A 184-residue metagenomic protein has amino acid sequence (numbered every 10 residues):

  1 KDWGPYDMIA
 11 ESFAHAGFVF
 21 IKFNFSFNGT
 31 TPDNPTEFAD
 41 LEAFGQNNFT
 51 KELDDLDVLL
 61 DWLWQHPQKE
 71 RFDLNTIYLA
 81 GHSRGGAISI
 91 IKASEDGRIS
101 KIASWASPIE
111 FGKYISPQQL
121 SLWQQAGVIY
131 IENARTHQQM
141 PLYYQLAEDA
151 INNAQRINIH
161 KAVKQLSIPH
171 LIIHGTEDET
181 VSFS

Functional and structural regions predicted by a protein language model:
K1-G29: Short, surface-exposed "cap/lid" segments of acyl-processing enzymes
S26-N47: Cap/lid segment of the alpha/beta-hydrolase catalytic domain
E42-K69: Alpha/beta-hydrolase active-site loop
L59-W123: Primarily recognizes the serine-hydrolase "nucleophile elbow" in alpha/beta-hydrolase and SGNH/GDSL folds
K113-E148: Accessory cap/linker subdomain of secreted extracellular hydrolases
Y143-A162: Active-site nucleophile elbow and catalytic-triad environment of alpha/beta-hydrolase enzymes
Q165-S167, I172-H174, D178: Short beta-strand/loop motif that positions the catalytic acidic residue of the alpha/beta-hydrolase fold
E179-S184: Conserved alpha/beta-hydrolase "acid-adjacent" motif
